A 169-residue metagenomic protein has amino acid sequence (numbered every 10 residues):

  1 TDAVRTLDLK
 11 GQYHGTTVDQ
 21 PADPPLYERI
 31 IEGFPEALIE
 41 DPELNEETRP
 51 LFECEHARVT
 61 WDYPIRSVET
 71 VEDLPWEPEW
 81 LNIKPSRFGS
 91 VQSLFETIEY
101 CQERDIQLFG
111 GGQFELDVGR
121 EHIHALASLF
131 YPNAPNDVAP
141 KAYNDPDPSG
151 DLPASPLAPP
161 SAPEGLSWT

Functional and structural regions predicted by a protein language model:
T1-Q113, D117-A125, N136, N144-D151: Catalytic core of soluble alpha/beta enzymes
Y131-P132: Short helix-capping segments at alpha-helix termini
N144-T169: C-terminal extensions of enzymes
